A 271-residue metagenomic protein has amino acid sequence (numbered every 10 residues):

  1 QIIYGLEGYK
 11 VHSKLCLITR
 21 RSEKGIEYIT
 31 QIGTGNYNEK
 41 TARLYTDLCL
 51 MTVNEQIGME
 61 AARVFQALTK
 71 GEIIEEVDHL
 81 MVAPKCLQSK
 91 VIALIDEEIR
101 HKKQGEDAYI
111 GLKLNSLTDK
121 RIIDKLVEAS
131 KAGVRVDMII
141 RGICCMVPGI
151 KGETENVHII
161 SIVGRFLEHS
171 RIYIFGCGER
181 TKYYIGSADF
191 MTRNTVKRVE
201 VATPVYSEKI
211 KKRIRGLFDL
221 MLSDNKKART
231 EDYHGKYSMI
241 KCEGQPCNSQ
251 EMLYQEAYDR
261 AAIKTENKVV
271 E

Functional and structural regions predicted by a protein language model:
Q1-Y28, G33-N36, T41, Q56-G58 (+1 more regions): PLD/PLD-like phosphodiesterase catalytic module centered on the HKD motif
Y37-K70, I214: Mobile "lid/hinge" segments at catalytic clefts and subdomain interfaces of large enzymes
F65, T69-E72, I99, L222: Structural signal for hydrophobic packing residues in well-ordered secondary-structure cores of soluble enzyme domains
G71-L80, G105-D107: Gly-rich Lys/Arg/Thr-decorated short loops/hinges at beta-loop-alpha junctions or inter-strand turns that position
